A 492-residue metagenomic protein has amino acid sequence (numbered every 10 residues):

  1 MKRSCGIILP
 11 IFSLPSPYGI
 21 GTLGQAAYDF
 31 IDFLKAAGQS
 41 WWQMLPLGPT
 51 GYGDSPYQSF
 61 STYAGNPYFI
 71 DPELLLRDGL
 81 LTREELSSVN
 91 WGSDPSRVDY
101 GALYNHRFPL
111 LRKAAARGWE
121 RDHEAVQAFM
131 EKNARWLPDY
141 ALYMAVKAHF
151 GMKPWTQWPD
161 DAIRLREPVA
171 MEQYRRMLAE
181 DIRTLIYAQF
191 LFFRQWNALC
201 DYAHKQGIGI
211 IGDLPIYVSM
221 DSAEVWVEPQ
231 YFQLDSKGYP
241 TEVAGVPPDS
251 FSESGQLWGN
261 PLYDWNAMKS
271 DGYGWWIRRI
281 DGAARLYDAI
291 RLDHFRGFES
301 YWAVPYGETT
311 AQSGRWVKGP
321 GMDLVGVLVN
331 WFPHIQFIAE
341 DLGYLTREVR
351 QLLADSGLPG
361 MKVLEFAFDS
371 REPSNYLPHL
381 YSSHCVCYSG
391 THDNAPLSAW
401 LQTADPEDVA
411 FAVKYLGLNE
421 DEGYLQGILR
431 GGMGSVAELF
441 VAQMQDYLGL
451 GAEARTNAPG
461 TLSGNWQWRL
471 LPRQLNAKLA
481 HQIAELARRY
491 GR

Functional and structural regions predicted by a protein language model:
M1-F12, Y28: N-terminal regions that are enriched for targeting/export leaders and immediately downstream pro/stem segments
P10, D54-Q189, F193, V218-V441 (+3 more regions): Alpha-amylase-like alpha-glycosidases and glucanotransferases acting on alpha-linked glucans and related
Q25-D32, R194-Y202, W276-R278, Y424-I428: Short alpha-helical segments and helix-capping/turn motifs at coil-helix boundaries
Q25-T50, R285-Y287: Catalytic domains of carbohydrate-active enzymes, especially glycoside hydrolases
K35, W196-H204, V329, L353-A354: Surface-exposed amphipathic alpha-helices with a cationic face
A36, A162-L165, A170, W468 (+3 more regions): Domain-scale activation on soluble regions of proteins
L45, G209-I211, P215, A289 (+1 more regions): Outer-envelope exported proteins of Gram-negative bacteria
L185-V218: Conserved, well-ordered alpha-helix/loop/beta-strand core segments that scaffold catalytic motifs
